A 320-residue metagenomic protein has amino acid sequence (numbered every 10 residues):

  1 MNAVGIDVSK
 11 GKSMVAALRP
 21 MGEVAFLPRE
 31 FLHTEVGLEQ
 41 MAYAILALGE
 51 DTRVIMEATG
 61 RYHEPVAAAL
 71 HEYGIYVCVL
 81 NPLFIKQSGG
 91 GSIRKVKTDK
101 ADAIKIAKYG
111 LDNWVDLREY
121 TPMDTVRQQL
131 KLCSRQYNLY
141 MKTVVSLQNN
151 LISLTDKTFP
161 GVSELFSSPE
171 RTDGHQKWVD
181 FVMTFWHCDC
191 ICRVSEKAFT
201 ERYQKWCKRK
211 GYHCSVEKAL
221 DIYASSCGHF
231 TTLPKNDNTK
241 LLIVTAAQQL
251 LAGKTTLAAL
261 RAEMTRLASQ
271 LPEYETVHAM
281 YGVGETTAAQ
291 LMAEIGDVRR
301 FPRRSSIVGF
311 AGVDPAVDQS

Functional and structural regions predicted by a protein language model:
M1-S320: A detector of single, family-specific signature residues that are central to catalytic or substrate-handling motifs
